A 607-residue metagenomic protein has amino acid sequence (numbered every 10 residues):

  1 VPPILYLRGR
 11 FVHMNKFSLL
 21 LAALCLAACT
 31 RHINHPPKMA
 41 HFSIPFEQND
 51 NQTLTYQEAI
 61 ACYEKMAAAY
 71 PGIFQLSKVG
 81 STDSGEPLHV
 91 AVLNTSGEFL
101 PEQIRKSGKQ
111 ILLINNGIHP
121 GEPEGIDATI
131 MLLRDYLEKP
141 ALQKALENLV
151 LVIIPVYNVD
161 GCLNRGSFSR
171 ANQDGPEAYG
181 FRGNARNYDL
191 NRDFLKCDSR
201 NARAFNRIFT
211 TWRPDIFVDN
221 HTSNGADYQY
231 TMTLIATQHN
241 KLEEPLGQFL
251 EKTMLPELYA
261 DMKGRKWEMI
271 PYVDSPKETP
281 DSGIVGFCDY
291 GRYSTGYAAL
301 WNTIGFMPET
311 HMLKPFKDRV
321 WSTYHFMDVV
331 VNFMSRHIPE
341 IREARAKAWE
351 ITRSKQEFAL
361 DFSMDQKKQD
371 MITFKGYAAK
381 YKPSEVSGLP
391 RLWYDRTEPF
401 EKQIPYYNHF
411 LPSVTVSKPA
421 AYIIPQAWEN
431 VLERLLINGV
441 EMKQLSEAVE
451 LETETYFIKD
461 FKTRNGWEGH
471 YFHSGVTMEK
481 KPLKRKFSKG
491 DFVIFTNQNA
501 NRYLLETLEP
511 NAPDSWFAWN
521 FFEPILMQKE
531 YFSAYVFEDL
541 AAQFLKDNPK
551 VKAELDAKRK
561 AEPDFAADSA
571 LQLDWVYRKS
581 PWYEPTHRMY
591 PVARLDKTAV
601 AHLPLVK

Functional and structural regions predicted by a protein language model:
V1-H13: Short, Lys/Arg-enriched N-terminal segments with co-localized hydrophobic residues within the first ~10-30 amino acids
N15-A22: Sec-dependent signal peptide recognition, specifically the positively charged N-region followed immediately by
A27-A28: C-terminal motif of bacterial Sec signal peptides marking the signal peptidase cleavage site
P37-N51, I114-N116, L411-S417: Acidic/histidine-rich, surface-exposed loop or edge segments in extracytoplasmic proteins
E58-L112: Soluble metallo-hydrolase cores and metallopeptidase-like ectodomains found primarily in the secretory/periplasmic
R105-I118, E122-T279, G286-D289: Active-site/substrate-binding loop(s) of hydrolase catalytic cores
S275-F457: Hard-cation-handling environments
A500-Y503, N511-V606: Accessory, solvent-exposed terminal regions and/or long lumenal/extracellular loops of proteins
